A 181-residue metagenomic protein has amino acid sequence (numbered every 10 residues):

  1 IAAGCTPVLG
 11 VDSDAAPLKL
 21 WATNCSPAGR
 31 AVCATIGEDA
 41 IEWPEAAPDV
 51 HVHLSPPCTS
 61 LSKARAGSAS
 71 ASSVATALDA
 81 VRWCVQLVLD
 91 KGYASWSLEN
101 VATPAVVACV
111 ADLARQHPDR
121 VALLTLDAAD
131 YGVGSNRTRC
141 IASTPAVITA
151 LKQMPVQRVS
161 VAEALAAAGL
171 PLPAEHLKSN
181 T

Functional and structural regions predicted by a protein language model:
I1-A40: SAM cofactor-binding core of SAM-dependent methyltransferases, primarily the Rossmann-like beta-alpha-beta module
T6, S55-P56: Hydrophobic alpha-helix-in-membranes signature
T35, D39-H51, C58-T181: Class I S-adenosyl-L-methionine
